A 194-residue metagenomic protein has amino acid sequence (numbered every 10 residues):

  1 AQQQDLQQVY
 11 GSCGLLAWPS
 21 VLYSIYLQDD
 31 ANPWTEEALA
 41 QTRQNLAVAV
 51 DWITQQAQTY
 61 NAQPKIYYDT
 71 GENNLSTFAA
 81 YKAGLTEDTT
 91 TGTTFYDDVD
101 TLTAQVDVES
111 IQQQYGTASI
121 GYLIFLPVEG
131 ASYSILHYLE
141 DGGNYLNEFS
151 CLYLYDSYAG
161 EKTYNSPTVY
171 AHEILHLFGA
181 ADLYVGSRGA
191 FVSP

Functional and structural regions predicted by a protein language model:
Q2-A118, G130, S157: Propeptide-to-catalytic entry region of secreted or membrane-anchored zinc metalloproteases
W18-Y23, G116-Y122, N147-C151, A181: Loop/turn elements at helix/coil->beta-strand transitions in domains of secreted/extracellular proteins
I25, I124-L126, Y153-Y155: Residues in well-ordered beta-strands of folded domains
W34-T35, A131-H137, G160-Y164: Extracytoplasmic/secreted cell-surface and envelope-processing proteins
I111-Q113, D141-G142, Y164: Short, flexible, glycine/charge-rich loop motifs used to bind or transfer phosphoryl groups or to couple energy/partner
T117-I135: Predominantly the structural core of cysteine protease catalytic domains
E129-F149, P194: Catalytic zinc-binding patch centered on the HExxH motif and its immediate surroundings that defines zinc-dependent
E148-P194: The catalytic-center signature of Zn2+-dependent metalloproteases
